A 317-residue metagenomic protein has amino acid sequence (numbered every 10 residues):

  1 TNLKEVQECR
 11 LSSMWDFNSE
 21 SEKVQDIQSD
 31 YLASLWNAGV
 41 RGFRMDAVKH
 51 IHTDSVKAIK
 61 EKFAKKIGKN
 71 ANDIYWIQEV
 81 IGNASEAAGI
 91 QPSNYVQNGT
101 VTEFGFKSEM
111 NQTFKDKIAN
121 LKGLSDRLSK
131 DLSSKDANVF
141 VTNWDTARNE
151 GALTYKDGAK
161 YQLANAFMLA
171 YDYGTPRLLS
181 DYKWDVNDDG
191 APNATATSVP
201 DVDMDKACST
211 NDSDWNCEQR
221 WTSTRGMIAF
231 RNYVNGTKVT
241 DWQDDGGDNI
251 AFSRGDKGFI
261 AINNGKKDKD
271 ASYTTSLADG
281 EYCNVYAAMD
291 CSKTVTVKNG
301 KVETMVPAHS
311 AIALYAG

Functional and structural regions predicted by a protein language model:
T1-E8: Core domains of carbohydrate- and sulfate-ester-processing enzymes
M14-Q25: Active-site mouth loops of central-metabolism enzymes
S29-G317: Active-site-proximal helices and loops of the catalytic beta/alpha 8
